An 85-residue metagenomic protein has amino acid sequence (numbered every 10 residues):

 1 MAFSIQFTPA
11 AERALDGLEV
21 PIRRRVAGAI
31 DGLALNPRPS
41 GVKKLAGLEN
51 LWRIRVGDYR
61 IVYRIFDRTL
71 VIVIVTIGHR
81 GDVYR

Functional and structural regions predicted by a protein language model:
M1-V56, F66-I77, D82-R85: Basic, Lys/Arg-enriched alpha-helical interface segments
